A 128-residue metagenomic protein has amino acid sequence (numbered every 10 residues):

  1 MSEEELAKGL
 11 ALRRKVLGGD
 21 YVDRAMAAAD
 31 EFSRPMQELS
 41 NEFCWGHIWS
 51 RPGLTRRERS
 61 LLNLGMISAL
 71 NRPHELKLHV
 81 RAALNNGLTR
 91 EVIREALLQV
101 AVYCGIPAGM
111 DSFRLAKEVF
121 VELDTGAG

Functional and structural regions predicted by a protein language model:
M1-R57, N85, D111-G128: Acidic, glycine/proline-rich low-complexity segments that act as flexible tails and inter-domain linkers
V16-G19, P73, G87, Y103: Residues at alpha-helix boundaries and the short loops/turns that link adjacent helices
D20, I67, P107: Gly/Ser/Thr-rich beta-alpha loop segments that engage phosphate groups in nucleotides
S40-C44, L61-S68, A96-A101: Short alpha-helical scaffolding segments that buttress acidic/His motifs in well-ordered protein cores
R56, S60, I106-P107: Short, conserved micro-motifs enriched in small and acidic residues
L61-L64, S68-R94: Mid-chain, well-packed structural core segment of small domains
A82-N86, Q99-V102, E118: Short basic/hydrophobic patches in alpha-helices and adjacent helix-turn junctions that form amphipathic surface motifs
V102-S112: C-terminal structural segments of small proteins and small subunits
